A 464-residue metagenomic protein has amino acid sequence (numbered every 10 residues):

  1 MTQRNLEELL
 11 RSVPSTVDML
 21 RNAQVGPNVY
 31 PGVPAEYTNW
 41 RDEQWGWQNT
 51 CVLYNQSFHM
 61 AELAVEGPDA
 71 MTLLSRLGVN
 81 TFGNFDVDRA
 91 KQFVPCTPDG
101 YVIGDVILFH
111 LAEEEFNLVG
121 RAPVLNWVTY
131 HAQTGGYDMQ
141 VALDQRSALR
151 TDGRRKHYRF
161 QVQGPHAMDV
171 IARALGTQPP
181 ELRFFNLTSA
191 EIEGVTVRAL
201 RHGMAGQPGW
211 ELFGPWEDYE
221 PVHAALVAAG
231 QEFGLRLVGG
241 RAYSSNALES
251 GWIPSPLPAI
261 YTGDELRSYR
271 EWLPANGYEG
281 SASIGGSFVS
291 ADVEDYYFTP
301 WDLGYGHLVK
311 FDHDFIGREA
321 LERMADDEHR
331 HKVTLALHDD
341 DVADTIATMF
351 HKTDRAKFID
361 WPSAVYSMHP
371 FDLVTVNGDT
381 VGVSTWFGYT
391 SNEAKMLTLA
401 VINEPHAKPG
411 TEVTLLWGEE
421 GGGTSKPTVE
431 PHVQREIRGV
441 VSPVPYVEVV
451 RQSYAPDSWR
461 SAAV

Functional and structural regions predicted by a protein language model:
M1-A35, A112-V464: Conserved, structured C-terminal
M1-F93, Y101-I103, K332: Acidic, proline/glycine-enriched N-terminal capping motif
E43-N49, P95-D105, E191-L200, V381-S384: Short amphipathic beta-strand starts and helix->beta connectors
A61, D69-L74, R89-K91, V102-I107 (+4 more regions): Generic hydrophobic, aliphatic-rich segments that mediate packing or membrane embedding
P68-V102, P165-V195: Internal amphipathic helical hairpin motif
N84-D86, P95-Y101, V106-A112, T134 (+1 more regions): Short, charge-rich binding segments
